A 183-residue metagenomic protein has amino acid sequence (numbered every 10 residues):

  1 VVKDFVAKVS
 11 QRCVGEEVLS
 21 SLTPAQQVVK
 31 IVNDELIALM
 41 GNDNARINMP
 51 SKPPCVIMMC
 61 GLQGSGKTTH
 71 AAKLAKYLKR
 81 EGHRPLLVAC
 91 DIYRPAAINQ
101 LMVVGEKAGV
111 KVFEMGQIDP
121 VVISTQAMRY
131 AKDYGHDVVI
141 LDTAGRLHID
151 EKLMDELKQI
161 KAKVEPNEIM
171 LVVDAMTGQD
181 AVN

Functional and structural regions predicted by a protein language model:
V1-C90, A97-K132, D137-T143: Primarily NTPase-proximal linker/entry elements flanking Walker-type ATP/GTP-binding cores
M49-S51, R94-P95, I149, G178: Generic structural "secondary-structure junction" signal
D91-I92, A175: Residue-level signal for short, function-critical loop segments
P95-L101, D180-N183: Short, glycine/polar-rich helix-capping loops at beta-to-alpha or helix-loop-helix junctions that flank or form
D119-D133, R146-N183: Conserved catalytic-core segment of NTP-binding enzymes
